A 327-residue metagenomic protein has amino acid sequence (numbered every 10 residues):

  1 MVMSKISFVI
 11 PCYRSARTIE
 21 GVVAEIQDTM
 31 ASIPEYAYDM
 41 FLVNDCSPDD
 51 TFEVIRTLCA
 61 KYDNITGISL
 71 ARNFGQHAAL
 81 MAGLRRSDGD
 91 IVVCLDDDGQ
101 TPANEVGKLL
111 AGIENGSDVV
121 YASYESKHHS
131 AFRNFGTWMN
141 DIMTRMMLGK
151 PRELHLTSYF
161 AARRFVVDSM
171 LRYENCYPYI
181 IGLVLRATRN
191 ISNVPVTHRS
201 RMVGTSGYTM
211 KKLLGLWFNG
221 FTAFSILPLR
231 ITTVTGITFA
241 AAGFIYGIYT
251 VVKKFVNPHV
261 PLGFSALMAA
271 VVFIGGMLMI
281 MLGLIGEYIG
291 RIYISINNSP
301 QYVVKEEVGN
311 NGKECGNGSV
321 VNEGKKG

Functional and structural regions predicted by a protein language model:
M1-S130, M143: Structured catalytic core of nucleotide-sugar glycosyltransferases
V2-M3, Y179-G327: Hydrophobic helical membrane-anchoring modules
P11, L70-R72, F160, T233 (+2 more regions): Short conserved micro-motifs on helix faces and helix-strand junctions that flank and scaffold key functional residues
P11, T29-S32, V43, D98 (+7 more regions): Histidine kinase transmitter module recognition
D39, V54, N64-G67, Q76 (+12 more regions): Residue-level recognition of specific faces of alpha-helices
A60, R85, A111, N115 (+6 more regions): Solvent-exposed polar/charged
I68-R72, Q76-R86, Q100-P178, R199-F218: Acceptor/aglycone-binding surface of glycosyltransferases and processive sugar-polymer synthases
